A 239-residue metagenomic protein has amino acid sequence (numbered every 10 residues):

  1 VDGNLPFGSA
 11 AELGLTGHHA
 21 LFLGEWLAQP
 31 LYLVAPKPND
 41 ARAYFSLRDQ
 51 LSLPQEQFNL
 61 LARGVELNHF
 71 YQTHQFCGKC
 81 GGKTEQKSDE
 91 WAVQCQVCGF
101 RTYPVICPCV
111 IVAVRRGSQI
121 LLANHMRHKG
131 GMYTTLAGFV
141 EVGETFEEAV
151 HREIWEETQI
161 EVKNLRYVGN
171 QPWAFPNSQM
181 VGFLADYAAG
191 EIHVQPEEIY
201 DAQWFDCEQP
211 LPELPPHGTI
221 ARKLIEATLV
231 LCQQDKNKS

Functional and structural regions predicted by a protein language model:
V1-H74, K129-Y133, Q195-S239: Nudix hydrolase/Nudix homology domain
L21-W26, V93-C95, V114, P172-W173: Short acidic-hydrophobic surface loop/beta-edge motif
W26-L27, R116-S118, A189: Short acidic-glycine loop/turn motifs at beta-strand connectors
R63-R115: Cys/His-rich short segments
A92-T134, E161-V162, A185: N-terminal strand-loop-strand
V110, Q179-V181, Y200: Change "...and in nucleic-acid phosphodiester-cleaving endonucleases..." to "...and in nucleic-acid processing enzymes
T134-G169, F183, E191: The catalytic Nudix box helix
Q171-V194: Active-site-adjacent beta-strand/loop module that shapes the phosphate/pyrophosphate-binding cleft
